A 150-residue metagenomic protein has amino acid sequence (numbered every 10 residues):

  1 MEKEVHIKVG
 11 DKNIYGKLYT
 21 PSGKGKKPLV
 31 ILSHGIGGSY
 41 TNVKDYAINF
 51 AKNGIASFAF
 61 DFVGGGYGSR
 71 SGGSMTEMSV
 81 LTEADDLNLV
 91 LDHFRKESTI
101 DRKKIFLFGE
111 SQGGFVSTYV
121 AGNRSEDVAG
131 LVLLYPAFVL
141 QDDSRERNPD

Functional and structural regions predicted by a protein language model:
M1-G23: N-terminal cap/lid segment of alpha/beta-hydrolase-fold proteins
K26-G35: Short beta-strand element of the alpha/beta-hydrolase
I36-I48: The serine-hydrolase catalytic nucleophile loop
N42, T76-S98: Alpha/beta-hydrolase active-site loop
F50-R70: Conserved alpha/beta-hydrolase
T99-S111: Alpha/beta-hydrolase fold nucleophile elbow
G109-Y119: Glycine-rich nucleophile elbow surrounding the catalytic serine of serine-hydrolase chemistry
N123-D150: Hydrolase active-site cap/lid region
